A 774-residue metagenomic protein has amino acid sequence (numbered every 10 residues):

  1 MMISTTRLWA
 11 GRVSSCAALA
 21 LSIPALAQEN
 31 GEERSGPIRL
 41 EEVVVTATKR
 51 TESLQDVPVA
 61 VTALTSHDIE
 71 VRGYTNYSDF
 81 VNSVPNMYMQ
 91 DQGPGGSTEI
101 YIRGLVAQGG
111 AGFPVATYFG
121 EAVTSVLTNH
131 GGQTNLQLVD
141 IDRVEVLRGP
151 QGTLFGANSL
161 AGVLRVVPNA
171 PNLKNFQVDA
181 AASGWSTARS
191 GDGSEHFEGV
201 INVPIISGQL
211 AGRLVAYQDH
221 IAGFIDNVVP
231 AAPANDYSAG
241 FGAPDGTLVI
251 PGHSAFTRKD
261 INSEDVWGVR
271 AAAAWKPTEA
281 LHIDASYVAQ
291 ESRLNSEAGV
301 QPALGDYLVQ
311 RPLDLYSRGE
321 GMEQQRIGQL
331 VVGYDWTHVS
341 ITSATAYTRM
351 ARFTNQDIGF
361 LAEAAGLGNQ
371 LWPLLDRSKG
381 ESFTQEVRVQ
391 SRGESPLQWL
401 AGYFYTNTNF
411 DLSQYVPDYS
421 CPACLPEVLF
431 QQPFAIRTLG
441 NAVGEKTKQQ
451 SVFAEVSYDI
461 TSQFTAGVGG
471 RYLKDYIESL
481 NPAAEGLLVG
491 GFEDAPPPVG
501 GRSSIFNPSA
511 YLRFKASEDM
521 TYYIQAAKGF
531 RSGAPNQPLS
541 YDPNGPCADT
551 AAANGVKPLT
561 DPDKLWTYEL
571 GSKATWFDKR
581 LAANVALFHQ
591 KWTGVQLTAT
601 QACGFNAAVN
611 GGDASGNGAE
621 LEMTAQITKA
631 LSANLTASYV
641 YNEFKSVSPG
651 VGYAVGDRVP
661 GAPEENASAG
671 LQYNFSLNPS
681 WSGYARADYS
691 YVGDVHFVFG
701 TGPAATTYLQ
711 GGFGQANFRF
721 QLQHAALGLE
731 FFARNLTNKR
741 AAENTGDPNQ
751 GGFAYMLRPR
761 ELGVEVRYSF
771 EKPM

Functional and structural regions predicted by a protein language model:
Q28, Q370-S391, F430-F434, L439 (+7 more regions): Outer membrane beta-barrel strand-and-loop segments of large Gram-negative receptors, especially TonB-dependent
T46, S78, N82-A122, D142: Extracytoplasmic beta-strand/coil segments of soluble accessory domains associated with Gram-negative outer-membrane
Y77-F80, E99-G104, Y118-G120, G132-T134 (+2 more regions): N-terminal periplasmic accessory domains that precede and gate Gram-negative outer-membrane beta-barrel machines
A122-P150, G199, G242: Short acidic/polar hinge/loop motifs at secondary-structure boundaries that mediate gating or recognition
R189-N295, Q324-I327, E381-Q385, Q390-T406 (+4 more regions): Transmembrane beta-barrel wall of Gram-negative outer-membrane proteins
E198, Q329-I358, K515, T521-A527 (+6 more regions): Membrane-embedded beta-barrel scaffold of Gram-negative outer-membrane proteins
Q398-L400, S462-A466, A582, A586-W592 (+2 more regions): Gram-negative outer-membrane beta-barrel transporters
A633, S690-G700, Q721-M774: C-terminal beta-signal and adjacent terminal beta-strands/loops of Gram-negative outer-membrane beta-barrel proteins
